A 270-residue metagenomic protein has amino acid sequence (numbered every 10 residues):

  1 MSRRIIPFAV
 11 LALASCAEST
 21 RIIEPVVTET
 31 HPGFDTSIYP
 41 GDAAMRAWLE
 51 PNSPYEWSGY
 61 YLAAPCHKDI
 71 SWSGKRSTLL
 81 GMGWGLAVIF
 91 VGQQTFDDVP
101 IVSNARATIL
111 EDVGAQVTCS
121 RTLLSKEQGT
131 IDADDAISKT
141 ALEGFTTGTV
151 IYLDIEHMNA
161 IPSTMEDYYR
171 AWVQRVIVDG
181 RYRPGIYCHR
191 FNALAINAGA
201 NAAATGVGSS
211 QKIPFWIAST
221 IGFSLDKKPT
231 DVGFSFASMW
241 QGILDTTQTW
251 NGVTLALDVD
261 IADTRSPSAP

Functional and structural regions predicted by a protein language model:
S2-F8: Sec-dependent signal peptide recognition, specifically the positively charged N-region followed immediately by
C16-E18: N-terminal Sec signal peptide cleavage junction
E24-P51, N201-P270: Functionally critical loop-and-helix segments that line ligand-binding/catalytic clefts of soluble enzyme domains
V26-Y168: Substrate-binding cleft of extracellular glycoside hydrolase catalytic domains
D97-S103, F191-A204: Glycine-rich, charge-decorated loop segments at or immediately adjacent to ligand/cofactor-binding or catalytic sites
T164-R181: Long, well-ordered alpha-helical scaffolding segments within enzyme catalytic domains, especially pronounced
I177-N197: Aromatic-lined carbohydrate-recognition surfaces of secreted/lumenal glycan-active proteins
